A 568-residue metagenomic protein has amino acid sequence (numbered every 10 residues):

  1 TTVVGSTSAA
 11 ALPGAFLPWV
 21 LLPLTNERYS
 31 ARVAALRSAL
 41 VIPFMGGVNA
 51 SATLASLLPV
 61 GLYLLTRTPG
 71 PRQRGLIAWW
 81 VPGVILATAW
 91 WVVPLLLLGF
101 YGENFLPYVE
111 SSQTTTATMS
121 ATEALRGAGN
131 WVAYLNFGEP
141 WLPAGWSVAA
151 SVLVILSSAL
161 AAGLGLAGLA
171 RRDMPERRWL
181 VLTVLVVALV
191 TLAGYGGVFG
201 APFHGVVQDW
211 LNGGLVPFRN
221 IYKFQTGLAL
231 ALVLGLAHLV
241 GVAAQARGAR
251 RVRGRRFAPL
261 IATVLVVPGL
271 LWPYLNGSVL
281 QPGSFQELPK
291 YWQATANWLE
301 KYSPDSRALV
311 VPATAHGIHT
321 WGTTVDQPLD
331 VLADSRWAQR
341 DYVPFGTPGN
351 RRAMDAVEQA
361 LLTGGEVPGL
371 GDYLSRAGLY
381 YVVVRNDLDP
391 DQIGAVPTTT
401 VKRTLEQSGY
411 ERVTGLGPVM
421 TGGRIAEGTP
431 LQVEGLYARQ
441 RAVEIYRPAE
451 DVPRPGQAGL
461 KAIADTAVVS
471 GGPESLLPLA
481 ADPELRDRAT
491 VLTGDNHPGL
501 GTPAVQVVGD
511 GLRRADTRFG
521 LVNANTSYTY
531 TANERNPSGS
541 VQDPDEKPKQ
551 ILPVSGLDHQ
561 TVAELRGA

Functional and structural regions predicted by a protein language model:
T2-A11, L142, A149, V181-G235 (+4 more regions): Membrane-helix boundary/interfacial segments in multi-pass membrane proteins
L17-R37, G227: Membrane-interface transmembrane helices that cradle and orient dolichyl/undecaprenyl
P23, V33-N49, V60, G83-L86: Membrane-interface alpha helices of multi-pass inner-membrane proteins
P23-N26, L54-I85, P94-L95: Perimembrane helix-loop-helix junctions
G61, P82-I85, A237-P273: Signature aromatic-anchored transmembrane alpha helix within multi-pass, membrane-resident enzymes that catalyze glycan
G70-I77, A162-F203, A246-F257: Membrane-interface helix-loop-helix junctions at transmembrane boundaries of multi-pass membrane enzymes, predominantly
W80-L169, P217-Y222, L436, A442 (+3 more regions): Periplasmic/ER-lumenal interhelical loops and adjacent helix-loop junctions in multi-pass membrane proteins
F257-Y342: Extracytoplasmic
